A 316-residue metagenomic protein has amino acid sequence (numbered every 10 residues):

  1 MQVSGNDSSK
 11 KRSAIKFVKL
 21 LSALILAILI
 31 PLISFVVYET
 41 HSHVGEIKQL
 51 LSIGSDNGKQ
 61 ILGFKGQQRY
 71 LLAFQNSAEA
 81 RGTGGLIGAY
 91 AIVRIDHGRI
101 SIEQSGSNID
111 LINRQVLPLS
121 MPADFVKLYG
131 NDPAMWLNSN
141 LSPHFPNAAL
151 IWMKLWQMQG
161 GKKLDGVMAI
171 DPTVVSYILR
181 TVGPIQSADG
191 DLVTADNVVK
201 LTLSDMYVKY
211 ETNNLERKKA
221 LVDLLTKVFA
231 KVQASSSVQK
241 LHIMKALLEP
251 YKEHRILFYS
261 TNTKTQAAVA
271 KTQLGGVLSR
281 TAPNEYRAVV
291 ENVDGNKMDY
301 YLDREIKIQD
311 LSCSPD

Functional and structural regions predicted by a protein language model:
Q2-D316: Non-catalytic, solvent-exposed segments at the cell envelope interface
